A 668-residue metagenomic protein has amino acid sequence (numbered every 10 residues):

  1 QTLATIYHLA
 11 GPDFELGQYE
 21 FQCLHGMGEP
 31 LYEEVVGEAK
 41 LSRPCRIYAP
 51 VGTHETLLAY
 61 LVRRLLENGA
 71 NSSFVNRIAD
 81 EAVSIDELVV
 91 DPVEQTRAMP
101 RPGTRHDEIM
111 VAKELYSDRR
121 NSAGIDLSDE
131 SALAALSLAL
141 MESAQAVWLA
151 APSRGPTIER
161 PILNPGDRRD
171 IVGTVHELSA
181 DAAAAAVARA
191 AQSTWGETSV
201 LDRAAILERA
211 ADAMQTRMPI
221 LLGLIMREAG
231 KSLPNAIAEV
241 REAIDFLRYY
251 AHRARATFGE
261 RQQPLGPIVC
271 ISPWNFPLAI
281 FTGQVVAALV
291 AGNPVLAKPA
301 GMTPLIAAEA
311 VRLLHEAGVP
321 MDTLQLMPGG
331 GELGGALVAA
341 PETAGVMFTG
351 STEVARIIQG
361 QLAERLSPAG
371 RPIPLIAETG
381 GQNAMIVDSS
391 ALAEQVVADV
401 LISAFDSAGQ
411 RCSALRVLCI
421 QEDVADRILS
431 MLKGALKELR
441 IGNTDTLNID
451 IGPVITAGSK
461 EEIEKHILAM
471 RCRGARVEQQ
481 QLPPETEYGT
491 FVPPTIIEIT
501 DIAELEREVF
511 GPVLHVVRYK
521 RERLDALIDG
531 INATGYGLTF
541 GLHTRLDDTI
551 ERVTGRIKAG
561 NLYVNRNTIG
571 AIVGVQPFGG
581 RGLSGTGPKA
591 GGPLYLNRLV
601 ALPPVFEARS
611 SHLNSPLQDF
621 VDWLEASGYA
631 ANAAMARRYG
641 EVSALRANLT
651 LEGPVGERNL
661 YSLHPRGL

Functional and structural regions predicted by a protein language model:
Q1-G37, R43, V396-V397, I420-D423 (+3 more regions): Long hydrophobic segments that form regular secondary structure
A10-Y19, K40-S42, G196-E197, T216 (+5 more regions): Secondary-structure transition/capping motifs at alpha-helix termini and the adjoining loop/turn into the next element
G17-C23, C45-A49, L375, L538-F540 (+1 more regions): Hydrophobic faces of well-ordered beta-strands that scaffold small-molecule active sites in alpha/beta enzyme cores
A39-P44, V51-A188, E197-A213, G223-L224 (+7 more regions): Terminal low-complexity tails and localization/encapsulation signals of metabolic enzymes
R169, A190, R203, I225 (+10 more regions): Residue-level signal for inorganic ion chemistry
M226, G230, H252-V397, N448 (+3 more regions): Rossmann-like NAD(P) dinucleotide-binding subdomain of oxidoreductase/dehydrogenase enzymes
E316-G318, A339-P341, G345, E353-T500 (+5 more regions): ALDH superfamily catalytic-core signature
I449, G489-V492, R507-L514, T534-L538: Conserved glycine-rich beta-strand-loop-beta hairpin in the small C-terminal domain of fold type I
